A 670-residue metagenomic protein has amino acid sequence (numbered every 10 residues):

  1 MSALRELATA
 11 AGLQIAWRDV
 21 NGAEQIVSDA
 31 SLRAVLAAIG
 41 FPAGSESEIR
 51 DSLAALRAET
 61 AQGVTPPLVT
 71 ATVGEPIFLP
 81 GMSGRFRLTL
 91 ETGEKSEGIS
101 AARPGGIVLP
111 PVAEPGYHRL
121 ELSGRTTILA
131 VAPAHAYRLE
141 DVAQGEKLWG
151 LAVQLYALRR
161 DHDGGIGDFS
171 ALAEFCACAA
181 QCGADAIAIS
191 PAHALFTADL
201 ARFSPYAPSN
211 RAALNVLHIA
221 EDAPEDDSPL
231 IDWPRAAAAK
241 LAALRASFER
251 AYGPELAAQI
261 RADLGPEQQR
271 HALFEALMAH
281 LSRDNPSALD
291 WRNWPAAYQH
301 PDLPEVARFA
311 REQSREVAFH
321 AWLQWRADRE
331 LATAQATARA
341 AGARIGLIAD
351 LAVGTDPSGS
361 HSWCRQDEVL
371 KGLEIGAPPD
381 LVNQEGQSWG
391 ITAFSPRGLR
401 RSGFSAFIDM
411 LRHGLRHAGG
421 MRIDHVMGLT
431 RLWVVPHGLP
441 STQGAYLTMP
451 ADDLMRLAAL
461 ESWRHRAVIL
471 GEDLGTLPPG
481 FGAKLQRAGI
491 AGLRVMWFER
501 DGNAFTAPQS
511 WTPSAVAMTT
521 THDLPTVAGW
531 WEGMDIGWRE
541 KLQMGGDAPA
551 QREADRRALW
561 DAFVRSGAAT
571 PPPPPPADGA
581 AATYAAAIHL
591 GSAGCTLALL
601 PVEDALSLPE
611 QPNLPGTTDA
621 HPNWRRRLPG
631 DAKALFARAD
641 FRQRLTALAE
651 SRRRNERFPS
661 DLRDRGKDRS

Functional and structural regions predicted by a protein language model:
M1-I189, W463-V468, L477-R487, A491-G492 (+4 more regions): Carbohydrate-interacting/catalytic domains
A38-G74, T89-L122, I128-C364: Acidic/aromatic-lined carbohydrate-recognition and catalytic surfaces of CAZymes acting on diverse glycans
A198-D328, G354-L597, E603-A605, D619-A620 (+1 more regions): Alpha-amylase-like alpha-glycosidases and glucanotransferases acting on alpha-linked glucans and related
